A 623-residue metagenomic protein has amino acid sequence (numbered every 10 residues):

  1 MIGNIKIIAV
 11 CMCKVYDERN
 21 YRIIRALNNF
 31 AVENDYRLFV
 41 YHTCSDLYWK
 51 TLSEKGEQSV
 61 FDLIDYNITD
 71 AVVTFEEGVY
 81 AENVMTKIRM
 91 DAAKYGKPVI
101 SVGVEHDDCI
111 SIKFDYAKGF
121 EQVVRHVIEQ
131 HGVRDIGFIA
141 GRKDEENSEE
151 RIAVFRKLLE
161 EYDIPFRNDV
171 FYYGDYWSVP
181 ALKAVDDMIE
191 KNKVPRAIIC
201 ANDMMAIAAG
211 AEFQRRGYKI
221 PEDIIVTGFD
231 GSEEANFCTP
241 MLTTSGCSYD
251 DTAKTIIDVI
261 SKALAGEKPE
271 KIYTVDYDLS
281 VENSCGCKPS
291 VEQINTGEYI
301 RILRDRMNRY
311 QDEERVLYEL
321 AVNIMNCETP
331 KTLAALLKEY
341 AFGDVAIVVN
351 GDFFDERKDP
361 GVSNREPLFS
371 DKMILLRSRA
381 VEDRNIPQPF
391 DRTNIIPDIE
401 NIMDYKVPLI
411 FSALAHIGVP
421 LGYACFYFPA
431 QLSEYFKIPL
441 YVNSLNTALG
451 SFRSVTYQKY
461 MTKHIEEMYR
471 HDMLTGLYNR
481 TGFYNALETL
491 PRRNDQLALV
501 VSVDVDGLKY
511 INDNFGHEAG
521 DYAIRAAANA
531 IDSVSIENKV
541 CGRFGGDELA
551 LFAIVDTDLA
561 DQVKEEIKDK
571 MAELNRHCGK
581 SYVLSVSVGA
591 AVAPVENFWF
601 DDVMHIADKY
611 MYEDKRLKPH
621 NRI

Functional and structural regions predicted by a protein language model:
M1-Y318, N323, C327: Bacterial carbohydrate/catabolite-sensing allosteric modules
V316-N323, K459-Y478, A486: Amphipathic HAMP/coiled-coil signal-transducing linker helices that couple sensory inputs to cytosolic output domains
N323-S363: Helix-loop-beta substructure at the N-terminus of cytosolic sensory domains that couple signal/ligand detection
K406-A415: A short, aliphatic-rich beta-strand micro-motif
A430-G450, K459-K463: Amphipathic alpha-helical "output/dimerization" segments
E466, N479-L499, D506-S533, G542-G546 (+5 more regions): Conserved long alpha-helical elements within nucleotide-processing catalytic cores of c-di-GMP signaling and class III
H517, D561-K568, A572-G579, V592-I623: Catalytic-core segments of nucleotide cyclases and related cyclic-nucleotide turnover enzymes
K539-F544, Y582: A short pre-motif secondary-structure segment
